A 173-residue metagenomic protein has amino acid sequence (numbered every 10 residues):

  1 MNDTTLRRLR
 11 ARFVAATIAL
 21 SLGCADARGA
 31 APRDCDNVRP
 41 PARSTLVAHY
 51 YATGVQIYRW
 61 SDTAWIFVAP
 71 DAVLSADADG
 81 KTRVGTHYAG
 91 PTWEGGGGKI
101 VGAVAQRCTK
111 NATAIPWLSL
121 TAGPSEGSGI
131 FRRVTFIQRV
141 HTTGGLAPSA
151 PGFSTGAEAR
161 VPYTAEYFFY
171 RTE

Functional and structural regions predicted by a protein language model:
N2-F13: Bacterial N-terminal signal peptides that target proteins for export
V14-G23: Bacterial N-terminal signal peptides
D26-R28: Sec/Tat signal peptide C-region and signal peptidase I cleavage site
A30-R59, T63-E173: Primary mode marks residue(s) on the alpha4-beta5-alpha5 output face of response regulator receiver
